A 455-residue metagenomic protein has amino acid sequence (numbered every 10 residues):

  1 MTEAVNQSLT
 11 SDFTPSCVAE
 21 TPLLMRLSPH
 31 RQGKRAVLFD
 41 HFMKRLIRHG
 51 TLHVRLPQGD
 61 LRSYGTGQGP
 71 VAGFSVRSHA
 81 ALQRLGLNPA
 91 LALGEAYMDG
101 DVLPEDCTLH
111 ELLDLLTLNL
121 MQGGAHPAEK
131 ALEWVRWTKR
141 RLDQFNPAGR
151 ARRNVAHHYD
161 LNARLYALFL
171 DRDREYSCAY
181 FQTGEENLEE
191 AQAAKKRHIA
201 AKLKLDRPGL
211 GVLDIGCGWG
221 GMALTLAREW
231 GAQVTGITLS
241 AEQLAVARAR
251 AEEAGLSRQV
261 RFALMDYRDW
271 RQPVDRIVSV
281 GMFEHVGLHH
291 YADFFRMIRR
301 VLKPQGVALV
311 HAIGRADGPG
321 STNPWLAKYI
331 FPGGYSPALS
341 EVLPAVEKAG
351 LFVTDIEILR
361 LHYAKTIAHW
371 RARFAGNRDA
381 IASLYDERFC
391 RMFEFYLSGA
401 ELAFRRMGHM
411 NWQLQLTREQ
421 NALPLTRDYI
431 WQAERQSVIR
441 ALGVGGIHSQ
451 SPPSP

Functional and structural regions predicted by a protein language model:
T2-A193, H198, L205: Feature captures hydrophobic
P208-G216: Conserved class I S-adenosyl-L-methionine
W219-W230: Conserved SAM-binding loop of SAM-dependent methyltransferases across substrates and taxa, primarily the Class I
A247-R248: Conserved SAM-binding loop
R268-I277: A short acidic, Gly/Pro-enriched loop at the edge of an enzyme's catalytic core that lines a small-molecule cofactor
A292-P304: A short glycine-rich, Lys/Arg-flanked "PGG" loop and its adjoining helix->strand segment in the class I
Q305-I313: Conserved beta-strand signature within the Rossmann-like core of class I S-adenosyl-L-methionine
I313-P424, W431, V438: Substrate-binding/catalytic lobe of Class I Rossmann-like enzymes that use SAM or dcSAM, i.e., the mid-to-C-terminal
